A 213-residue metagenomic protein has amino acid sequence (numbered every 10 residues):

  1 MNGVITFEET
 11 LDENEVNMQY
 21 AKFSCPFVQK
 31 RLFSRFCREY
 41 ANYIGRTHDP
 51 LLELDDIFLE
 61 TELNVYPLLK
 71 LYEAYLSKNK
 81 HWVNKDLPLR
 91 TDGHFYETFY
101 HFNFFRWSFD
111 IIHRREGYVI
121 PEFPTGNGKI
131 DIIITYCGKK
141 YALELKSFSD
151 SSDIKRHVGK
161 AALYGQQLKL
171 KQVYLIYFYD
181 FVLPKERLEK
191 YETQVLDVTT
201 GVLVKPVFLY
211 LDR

Functional and structural regions predicted by a protein language model:
M1-H113, G117-V119, G126-C137: C-terminal leucine-rich, beta-strand-based interaction scaffolds used for sensing/assembly
G3, K139-A142, K171-I176, P206: Hydrophobic beta-strand segments of well-ordered beta-sheets in folded domains
F104, I132-D150, Y164: Conserved catalytic cores of phosphodiester-cleaving nucleases, focusing on short active-site segments
F105-D110, K160-V173: Metal-dependent nuclease catalytic cores in nucleic-acid-processing enzymes, especially RNase H-like/related
F123-P124, L145-F148, F178-D180: Structural motif
G128, H157-K160: Amphipathic coiled-coil/heptad-repeat helices and related helical stalk/stem segments that mediate oligomerization
K155, G165-D197: Nucleic-acid nuclease catalytic cores
Y191-R213: Intrinsically disordered, low-complexity terminal regions enriched in charged/polar residues
